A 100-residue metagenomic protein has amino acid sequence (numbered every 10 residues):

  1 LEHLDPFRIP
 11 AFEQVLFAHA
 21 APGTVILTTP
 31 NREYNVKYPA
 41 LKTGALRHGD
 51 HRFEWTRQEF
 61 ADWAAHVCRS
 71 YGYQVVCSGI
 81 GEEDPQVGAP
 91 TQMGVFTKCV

Functional and structural regions predicted by a protein language model:
L1: Conserved P-loop NTPase "ATPase switch" module shared by AAA+ and STAND
L4-V100: S-adenosyl-L-methionine-dependent methyltransferase catalytic module, highlighting the catalytic core
